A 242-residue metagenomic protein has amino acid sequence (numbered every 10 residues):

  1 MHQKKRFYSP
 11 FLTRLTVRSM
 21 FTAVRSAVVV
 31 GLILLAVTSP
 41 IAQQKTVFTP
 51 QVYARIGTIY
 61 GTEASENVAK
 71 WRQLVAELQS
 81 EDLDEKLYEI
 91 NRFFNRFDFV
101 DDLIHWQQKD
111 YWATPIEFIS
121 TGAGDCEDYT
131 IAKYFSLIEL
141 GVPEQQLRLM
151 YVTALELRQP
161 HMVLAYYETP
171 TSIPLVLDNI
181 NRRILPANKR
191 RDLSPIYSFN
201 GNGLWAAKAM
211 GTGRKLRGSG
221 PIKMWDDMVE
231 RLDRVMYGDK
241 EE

Functional and structural regions predicted by a protein language model:
H2-F7, P40-E242: A structural boundary/capping signal
Q3-V28: Bacterial N-terminal signal peptides that target proteins for export
F11-R14, R18-M20, A36-S39, Q44-V47: A detector of low-complexity, intrinsically disordered, Ser/Thr/Gly/Pro/Ala-rich segments
S26-A36: Bacterial N-terminal signal peptides
